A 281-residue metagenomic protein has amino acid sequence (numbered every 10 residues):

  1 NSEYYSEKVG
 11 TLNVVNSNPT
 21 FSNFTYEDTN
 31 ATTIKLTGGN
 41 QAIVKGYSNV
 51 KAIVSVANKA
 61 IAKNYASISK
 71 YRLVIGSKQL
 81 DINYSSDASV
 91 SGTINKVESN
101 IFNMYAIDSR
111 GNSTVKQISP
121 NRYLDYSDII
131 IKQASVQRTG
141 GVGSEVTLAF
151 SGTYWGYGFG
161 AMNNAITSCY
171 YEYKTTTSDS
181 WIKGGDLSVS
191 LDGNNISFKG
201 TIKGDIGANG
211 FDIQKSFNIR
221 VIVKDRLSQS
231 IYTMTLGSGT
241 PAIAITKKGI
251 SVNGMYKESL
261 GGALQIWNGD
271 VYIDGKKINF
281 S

Functional and structural regions predicted by a protein language model:
E3-V14, I82, N112-R122, S228-A242: Edge beta-strands of extracellular beta-sandwich domains
V15-K45, Y123-T147: Short, compositionally biased P/S/T/A/G/V-rich stretches that sit at domain boundaries
A42-V74, T153-K183: Solvent-exposed loop/turn segments flanking beta-strands in beta-repeat/beta-sandwich domains
K45-Y47, N83-S85, N95-V97, L124 (+2 more regions): Surface-exposed coil/turn segments at beta-strand junctions on protein surfaces, enriched
K78-A88, G185-T201: Short beta-strand segments within Ig-like beta-sandwich modules, predominantly Fibronectin type-III
V90-N100, F198-F217: Surface-exposed, short loops/turns at beta-strand junctions within beta-sandwich domains
A106-D108, V221-D225: Conserved structural position at the C-terminal beta-strand of extracellular beta-sandwich adhesion modules
K247-S281: Intrinsic low-complexity, repeat-rich intrinsically disordered segments enriched in small/flexible residues
